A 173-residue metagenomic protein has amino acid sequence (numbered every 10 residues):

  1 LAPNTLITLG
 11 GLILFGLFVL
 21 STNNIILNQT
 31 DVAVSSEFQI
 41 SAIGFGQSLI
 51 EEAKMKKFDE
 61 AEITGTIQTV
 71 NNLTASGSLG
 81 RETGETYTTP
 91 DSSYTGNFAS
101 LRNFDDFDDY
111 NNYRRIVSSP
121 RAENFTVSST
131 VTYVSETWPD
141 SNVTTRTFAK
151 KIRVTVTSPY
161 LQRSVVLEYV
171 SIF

Functional and structural regions predicted by a protein language model:
P3-Q47, E60: Aliphatic-rich helix starts adjacent to a transmembrane/signal segment
G44, S48-F173: Low-complexity, Gly/Pro-rich coil/beta segments used as flexible assembly/activation regions
